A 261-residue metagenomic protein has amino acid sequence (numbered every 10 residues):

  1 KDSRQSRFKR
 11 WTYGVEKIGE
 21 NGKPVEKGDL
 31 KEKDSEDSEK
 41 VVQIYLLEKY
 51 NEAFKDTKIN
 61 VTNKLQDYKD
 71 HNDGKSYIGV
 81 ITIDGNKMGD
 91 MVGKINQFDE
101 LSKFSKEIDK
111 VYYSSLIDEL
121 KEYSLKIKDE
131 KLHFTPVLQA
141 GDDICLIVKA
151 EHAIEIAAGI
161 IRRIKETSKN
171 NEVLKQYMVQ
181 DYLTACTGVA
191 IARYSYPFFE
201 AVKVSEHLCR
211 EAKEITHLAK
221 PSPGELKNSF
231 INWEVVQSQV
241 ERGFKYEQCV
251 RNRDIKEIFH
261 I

Functional and structural regions predicted by a protein language model:
K1-I261: Regulatory/sensor and coupling segments of signal-transduction and defense proteins
